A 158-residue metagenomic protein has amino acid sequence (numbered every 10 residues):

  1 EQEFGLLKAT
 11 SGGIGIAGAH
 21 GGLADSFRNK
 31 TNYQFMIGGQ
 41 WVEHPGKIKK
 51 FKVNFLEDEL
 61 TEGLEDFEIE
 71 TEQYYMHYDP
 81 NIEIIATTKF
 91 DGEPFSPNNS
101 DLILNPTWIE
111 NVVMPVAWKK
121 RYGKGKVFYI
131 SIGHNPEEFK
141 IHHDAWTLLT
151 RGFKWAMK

Functional and structural regions predicted by a protein language model:
E1-F27, K124: Short alpha-beta junction capping motif
Q2, N29, A145-L149: Stable alpha-helical elements in mature extracytoplasmic
L7, Q34, T61, T150-F153: Non-transmembrane alpha-helical segments in soluble domains of secreted/periplasmic/extracellular proteins
K8, Y33, Y74-M76, W108 (+2 more regions): Short secondary-structure boundary/capping segments
S11, G38, M157: Hydrophobic/aromatic-lined pockets within catalytic cores
A17, I85, F128-I130: Hydrophobic/aromatic beta-strand patches that form the interior of the parallel beta-sheet core in alpha/beta enzyme
A19-N98, T107: An acidic, glycine-rich "communication" segment
P94, S100-V116, R121-K158: Extracellular ligand-binding/catalytic regions of CAZymes and related secreted enzymes and adhesion modules
